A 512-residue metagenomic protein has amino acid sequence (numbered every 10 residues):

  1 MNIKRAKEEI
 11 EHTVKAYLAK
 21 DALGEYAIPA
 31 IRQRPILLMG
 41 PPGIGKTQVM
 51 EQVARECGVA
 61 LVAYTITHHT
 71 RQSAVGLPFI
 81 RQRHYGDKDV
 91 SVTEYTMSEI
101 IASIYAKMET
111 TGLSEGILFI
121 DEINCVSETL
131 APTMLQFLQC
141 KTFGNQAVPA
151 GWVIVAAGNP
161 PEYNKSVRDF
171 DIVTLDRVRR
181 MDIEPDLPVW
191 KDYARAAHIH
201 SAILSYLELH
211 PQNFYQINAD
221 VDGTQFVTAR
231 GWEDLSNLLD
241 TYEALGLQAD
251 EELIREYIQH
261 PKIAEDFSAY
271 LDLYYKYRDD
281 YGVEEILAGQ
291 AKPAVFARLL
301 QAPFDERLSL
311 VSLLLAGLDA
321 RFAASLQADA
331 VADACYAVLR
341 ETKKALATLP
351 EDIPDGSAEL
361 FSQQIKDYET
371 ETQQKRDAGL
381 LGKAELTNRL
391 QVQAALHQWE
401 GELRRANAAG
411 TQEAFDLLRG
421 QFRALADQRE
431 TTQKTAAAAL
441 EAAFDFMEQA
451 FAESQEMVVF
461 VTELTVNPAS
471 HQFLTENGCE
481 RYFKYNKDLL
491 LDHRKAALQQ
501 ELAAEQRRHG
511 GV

Functional and structural regions predicted by a protein language model:
M1-Q212, D220: AAA+ P-loop NTPase catalytic core and its hallmark functional loops
G24-R34, G43-K46, Y242-Y257, V512: Conserved, well-structured beta-alpha core segment at the onset of a catalytic domain
P35-L37, C57-H68, D89-G116, E128 (+12 more regions): Conformational switch/transducer regions in large eukaryotic molecular machines and scaffolds
A196-D355: Alpha-helical lid/collar subdomain of P-loop NTPases
L300-V512: Terminal-proximal interaction/regulatory segments of ATP-powered molecular machines
